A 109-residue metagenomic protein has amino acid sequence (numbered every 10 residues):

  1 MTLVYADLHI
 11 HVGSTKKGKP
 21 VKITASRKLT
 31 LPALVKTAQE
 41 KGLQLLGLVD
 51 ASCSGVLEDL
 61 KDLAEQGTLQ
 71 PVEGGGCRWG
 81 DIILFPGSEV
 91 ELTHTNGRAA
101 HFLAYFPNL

Functional and structural regions predicted by a protein language model:
T2-V4, G42-Q44, G80-L84: Short, well-ordered coil/turn segments that N-cap beta-strands
Y5-T15, A51: Histidine-centered catalytic micro-motifs
V12-K28: Acidic/histidine-rich helix-loop elements that form or flank divalent-metal/phosphate-binding sites at the catalytic
S26, L48, V72-G76: Glycine/small-residue-rich interface belts in oligomeric ring/scaffold proteins and their assembly partners
R27-A33, E65-L69: Well-ordered, non-membrane alpha-helical segments in soluble/globular domains
A33-L34, L60: A general structural detector for well-ordered alpha-helical segments in enzyme core domains, enriched
L34-S54: Divalent metal-dependent hydrolysis catalytic cores, especially in the metallo-beta-lactamase
D59-L109: Extended substrate/RNA-proximal surfaces in nucleic-acid metabolism proteins
